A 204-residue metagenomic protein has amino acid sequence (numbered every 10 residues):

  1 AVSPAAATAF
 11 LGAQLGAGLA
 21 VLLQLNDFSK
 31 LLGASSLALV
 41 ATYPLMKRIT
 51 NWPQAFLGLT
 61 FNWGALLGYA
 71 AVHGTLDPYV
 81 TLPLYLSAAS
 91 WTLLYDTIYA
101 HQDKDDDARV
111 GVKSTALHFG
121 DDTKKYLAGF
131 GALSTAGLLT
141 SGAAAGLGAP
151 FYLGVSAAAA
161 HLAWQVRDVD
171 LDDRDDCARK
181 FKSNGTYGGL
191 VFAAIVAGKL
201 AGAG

Functional and structural regions predicted by a protein language model:
A1-L19, A88-T140, V169-F181, G185-G188: Solvent-exposed interhelical
A1-P83, T140, A163-D170: Intramembrane alpha-helical segments
G18-A20, A41, A65-G68, T75 (+6 more regions): A short hydrophobic/aromatic micro-motif that marks alpha-helical segments and, especially, helix-coil
F28-S35, F56, Y126-G129, A136 (+2 more regions): Alpha-helical transmembrane segments
V40-P44, S87-T92, Y99, A157-W164: Alpha-helical transmembrane segments of multi-pass membrane proteins
Y79-W91, L147-G154: Alpha-helical transmembrane segments
T140-G204: Extended hydrophobic alpha-helices typical of membrane-associated regions
